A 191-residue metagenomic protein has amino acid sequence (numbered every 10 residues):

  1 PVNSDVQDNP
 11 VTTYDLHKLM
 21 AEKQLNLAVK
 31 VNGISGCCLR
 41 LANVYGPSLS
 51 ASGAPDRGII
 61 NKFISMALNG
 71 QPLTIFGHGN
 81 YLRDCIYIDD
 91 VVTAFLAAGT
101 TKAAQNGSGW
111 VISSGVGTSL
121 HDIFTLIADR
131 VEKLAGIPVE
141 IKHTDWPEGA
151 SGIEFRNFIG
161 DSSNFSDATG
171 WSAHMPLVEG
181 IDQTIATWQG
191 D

Functional and structural regions predicted by a protein language model:
P1-D8, Y45, G58, D145-G149 (+1 more regions): Short glycine/proline- and charge-enriched loop/turn segments that cap or connect secondary-structure elements
P1-T12, V29-N32, L49-A54: Active-site "gating" loop of Rossmann-like NAD(P)-dependent oxidoreductase/epimerase domains
N9-C37, A42, A67-N69: Active-site Tyr-X1-5-Lys
V11-Y14, A42-D56, G77-D89, V116: Glycine-rich "substrate-gating" loop/helix at the edge of Rossmann-like oxidoreductase active sites
T12, R40, G58, K62 (+3 more regions): Amphipathic alpha-helical recognition patches that constitute DNA-binding helices
H17, D56, F158: Short, conserved glycine- and acidic-residue-centered signature motifs in active-site or ligand-binding loops
L19-N26, I60-N61, T93, H121: Conserved active-site helix of classical SDR/Rossmann-fold NAD(P)-dependent CH-OH oxidoreductases
A67-D191: C-terminal substrate-binding subdomain of Rossmann-fold SDR/epimerase-dehydratase oxidoreductases
